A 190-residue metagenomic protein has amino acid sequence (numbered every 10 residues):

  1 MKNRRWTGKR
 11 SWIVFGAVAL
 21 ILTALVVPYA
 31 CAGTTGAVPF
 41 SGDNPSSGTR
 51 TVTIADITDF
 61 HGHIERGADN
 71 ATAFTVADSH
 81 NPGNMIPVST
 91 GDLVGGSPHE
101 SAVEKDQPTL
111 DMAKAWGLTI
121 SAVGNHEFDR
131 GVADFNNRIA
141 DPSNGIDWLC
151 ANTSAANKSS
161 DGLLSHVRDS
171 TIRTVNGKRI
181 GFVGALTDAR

Functional and structural regions predicted by a protein language model:
M1-G8: N-terminal secretory signal peptides that target proteins for export/translocation
R5, T23, P45-S46: Intrinsic disorder/low-complexity detector
G8, A24, T35-G36: N-terminal compositionally biased, intrinsically disordered segments and leader/signal-like regions
R10-F15: Short, hydrophobic alpha-helical membrane anchors of single-pass surface/secreted proteins
G16-P28: Bacterial N-terminal signal peptides
C31-R190: Acidic, metal/ion-coordinating pockets
